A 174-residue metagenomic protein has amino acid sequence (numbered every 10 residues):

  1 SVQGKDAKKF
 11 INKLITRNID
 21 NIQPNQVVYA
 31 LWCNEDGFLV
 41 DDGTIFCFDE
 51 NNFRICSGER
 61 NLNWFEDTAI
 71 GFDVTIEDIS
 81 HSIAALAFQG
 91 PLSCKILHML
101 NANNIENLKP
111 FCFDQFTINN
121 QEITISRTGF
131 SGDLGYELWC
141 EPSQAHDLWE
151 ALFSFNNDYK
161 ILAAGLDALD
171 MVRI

Functional and structural regions predicted by a protein language model:
S1-I174: Basic, glycine/lysine-rich polyanion-binding surfaces/domains
